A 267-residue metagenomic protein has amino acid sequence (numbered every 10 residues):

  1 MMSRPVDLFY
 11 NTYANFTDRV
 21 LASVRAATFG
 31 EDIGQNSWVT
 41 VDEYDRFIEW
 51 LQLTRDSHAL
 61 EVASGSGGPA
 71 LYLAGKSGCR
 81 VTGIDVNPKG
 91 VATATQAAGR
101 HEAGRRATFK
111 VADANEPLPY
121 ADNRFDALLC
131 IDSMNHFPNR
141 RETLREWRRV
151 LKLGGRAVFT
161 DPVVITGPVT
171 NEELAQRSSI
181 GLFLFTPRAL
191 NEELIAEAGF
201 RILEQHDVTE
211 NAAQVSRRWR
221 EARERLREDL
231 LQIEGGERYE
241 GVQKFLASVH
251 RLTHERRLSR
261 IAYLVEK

Functional and structural regions predicted by a protein language model:
M1-T28: N-terminal, positively charged/glycine-rich alpha-helical extensions of SAM-dependent methyltransferases
S37-R55: Conserved alpha-helix/loop element of class I SAM-dependent methyltransferases that forms part of the SAM/SAH-binding
L60-V62, S66-E116: Class I SAM-dependent methyltransferase SAM/SAH-binding core
E116-A127: A short acidic, Gly/Pro-enriched loop at the edge of an enzyme's catalytic core that lines a small-molecule cofactor
R141-R156: A short glycine-rich, Lys/Arg-flanked "PGG" loop and its adjoining helix->strand segment in the class I
P162-L182: Short, glycine-/aromatic-enriched active-site segment of Class I SAM-dependent methyltransferases
L184-G199: Short alpha-helix
E204-K267: Conserved Class I S-adenosyl-L-methionine
